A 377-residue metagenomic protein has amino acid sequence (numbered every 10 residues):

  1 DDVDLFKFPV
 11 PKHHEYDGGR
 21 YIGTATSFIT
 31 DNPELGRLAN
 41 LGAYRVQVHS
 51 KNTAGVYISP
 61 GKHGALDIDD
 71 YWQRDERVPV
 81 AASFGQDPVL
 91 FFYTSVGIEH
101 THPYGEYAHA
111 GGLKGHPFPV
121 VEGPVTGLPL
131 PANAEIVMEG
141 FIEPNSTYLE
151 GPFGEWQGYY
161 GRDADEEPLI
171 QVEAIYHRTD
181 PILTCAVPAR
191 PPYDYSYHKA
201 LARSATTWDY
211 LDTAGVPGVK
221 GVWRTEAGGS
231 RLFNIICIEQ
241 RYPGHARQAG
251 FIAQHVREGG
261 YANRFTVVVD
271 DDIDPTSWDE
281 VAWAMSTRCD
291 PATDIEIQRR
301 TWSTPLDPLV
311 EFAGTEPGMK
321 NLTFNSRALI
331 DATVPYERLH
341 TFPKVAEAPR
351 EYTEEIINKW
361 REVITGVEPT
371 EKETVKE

Functional and structural regions predicted by a protein language model:
D1-L169, E173-E377: Extended, highly charged
